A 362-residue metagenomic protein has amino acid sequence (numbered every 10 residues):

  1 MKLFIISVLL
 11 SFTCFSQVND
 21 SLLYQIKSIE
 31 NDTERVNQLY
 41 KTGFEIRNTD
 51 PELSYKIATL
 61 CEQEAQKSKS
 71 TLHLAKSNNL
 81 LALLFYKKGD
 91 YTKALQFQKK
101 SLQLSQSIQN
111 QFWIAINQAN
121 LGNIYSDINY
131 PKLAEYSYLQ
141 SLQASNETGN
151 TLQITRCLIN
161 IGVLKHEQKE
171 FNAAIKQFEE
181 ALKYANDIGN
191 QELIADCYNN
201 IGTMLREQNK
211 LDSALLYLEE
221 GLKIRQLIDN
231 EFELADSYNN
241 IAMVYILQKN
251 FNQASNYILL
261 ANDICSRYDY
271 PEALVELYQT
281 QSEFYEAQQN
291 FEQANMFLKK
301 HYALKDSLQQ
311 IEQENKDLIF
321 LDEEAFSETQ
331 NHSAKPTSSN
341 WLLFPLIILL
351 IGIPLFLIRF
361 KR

Functional and structural regions predicted by a protein language model:
L3-T13, I348-L349: Sec-dependent N-terminal signal peptides
Q17-N37, E45, E52-Y55, E135 (+3 more regions): Hydrophobic positions within repeat-based interaction scaffolds
S21, T33, E52, T71-L74 (+4 more regions): Coil residues (strongly favoring Ser/Thr
I26, A58, A65-Q66, F85-Y86 (+9 more regions): Eukaryotic all-alpha helical interaction scaffolds
S28-E30, K67-S70, Q106-N110, N146-N150 (+4 more regions): Short coil/turn linkers that connect adjacent helices within long alpha-helical scaffolds, especially alpha-solenoid
Y40-R47, E62, H73-K87, Q98 (+8 more regions): Conserved alpha-helical positions within TPR/SEL1-like repeat arrays
S54, L60-C61, A94, Q98-S101 (+12 more regions): Tetratricopeptide repeat
